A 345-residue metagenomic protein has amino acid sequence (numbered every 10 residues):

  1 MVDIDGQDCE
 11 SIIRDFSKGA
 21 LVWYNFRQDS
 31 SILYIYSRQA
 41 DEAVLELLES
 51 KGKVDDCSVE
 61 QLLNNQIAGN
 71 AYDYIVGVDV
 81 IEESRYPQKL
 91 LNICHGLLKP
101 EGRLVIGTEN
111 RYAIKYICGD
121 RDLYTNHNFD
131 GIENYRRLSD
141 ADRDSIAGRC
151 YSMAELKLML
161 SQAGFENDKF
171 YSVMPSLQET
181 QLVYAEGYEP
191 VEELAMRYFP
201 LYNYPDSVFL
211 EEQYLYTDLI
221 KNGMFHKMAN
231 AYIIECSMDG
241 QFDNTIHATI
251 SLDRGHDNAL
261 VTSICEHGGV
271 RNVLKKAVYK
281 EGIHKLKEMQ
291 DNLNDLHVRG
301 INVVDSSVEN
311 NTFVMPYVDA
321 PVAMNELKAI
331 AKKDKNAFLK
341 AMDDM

Functional and structural regions predicted by a protein language model:
V2-S31, A43: Conserved alpha-helix/loop element of class I SAM-dependent methyltransferases that forms part of the SAM/SAH-binding
Q88-R103: A short glycine-rich, Lys/Arg-flanked "PGG" loop and its adjoining helix->strand segment in the class I
V105-G131: Conserved class I S-adenosyl-L-methionine
D144-S172: Short alpha-helix
K169-D206: Conserved catalytic loop of SAM-dependent methyltransferase domains
H247-N292, E326-L327: ATP-binding glycine-rich loop module of kinase domains
Q290-N302, M324-M345: Conserved kinase catalytic-core helix
V303-F313: Short beta-strand micro-motifs within the conserved protein kinase catalytic domain, predominantly in the N-lobe
